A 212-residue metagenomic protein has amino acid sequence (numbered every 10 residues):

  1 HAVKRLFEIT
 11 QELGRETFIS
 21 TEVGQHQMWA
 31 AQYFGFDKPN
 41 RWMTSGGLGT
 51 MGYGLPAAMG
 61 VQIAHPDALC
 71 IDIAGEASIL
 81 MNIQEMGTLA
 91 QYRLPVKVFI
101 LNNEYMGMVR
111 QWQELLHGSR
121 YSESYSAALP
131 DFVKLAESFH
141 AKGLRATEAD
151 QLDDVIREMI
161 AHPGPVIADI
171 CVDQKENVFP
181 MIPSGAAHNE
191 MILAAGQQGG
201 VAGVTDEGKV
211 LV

Functional and structural regions predicted by a protein language model:
H1-P56, V61: Active-site diphosphate/adenylate-binding microenvironment
Q27-M28, G49-M51, I79-L80, E104-M108 (+1 more regions): Short gly/pro/ser/thr-enriched loop/turn and capping motifs at secondary-structure boundaries
W29-G35, G54-P56, I83-E85, M108-Q113 (+1 more regions): Short acidic, glycine/serine/threonine-rich loops at helix termini
F36-R41, W112-R120, A187-N189: Short glycine/proline- and charge-enriched loop/turn segments that cap or connect secondary-structure elements
A64-L129: Conserved thiamine diphosphate
Q113-R157: Conserved thiamine diphosphate
A149, R157-V212: Glycine/aspartate-rich loop-and-adjacent alpha/beta segment that forms the canonical ThDP
